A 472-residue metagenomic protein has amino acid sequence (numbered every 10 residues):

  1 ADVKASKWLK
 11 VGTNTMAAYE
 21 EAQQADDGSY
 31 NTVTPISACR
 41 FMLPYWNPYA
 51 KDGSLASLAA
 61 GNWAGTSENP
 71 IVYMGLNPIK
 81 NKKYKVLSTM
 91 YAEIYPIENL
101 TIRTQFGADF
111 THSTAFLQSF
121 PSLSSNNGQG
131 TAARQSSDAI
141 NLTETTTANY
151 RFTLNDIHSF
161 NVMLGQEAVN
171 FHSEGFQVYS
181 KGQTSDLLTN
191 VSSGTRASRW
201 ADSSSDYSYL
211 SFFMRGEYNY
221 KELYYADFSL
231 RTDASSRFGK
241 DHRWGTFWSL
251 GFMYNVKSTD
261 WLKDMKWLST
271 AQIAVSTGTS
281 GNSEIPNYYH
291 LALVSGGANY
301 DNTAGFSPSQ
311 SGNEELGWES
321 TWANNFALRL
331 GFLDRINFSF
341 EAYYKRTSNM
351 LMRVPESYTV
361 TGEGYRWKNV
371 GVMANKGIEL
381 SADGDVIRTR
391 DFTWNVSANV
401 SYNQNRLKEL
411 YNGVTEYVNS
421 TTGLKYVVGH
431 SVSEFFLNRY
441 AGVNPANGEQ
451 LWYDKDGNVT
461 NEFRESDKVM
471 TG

Functional and structural regions predicted by a protein language model:
D2-K85, R103-L210, V256-W322, N337 (+2 more regions): Surface-exposed loop/interface segments of Gram-negative outer-membrane beta-barrel transport/assembly proteins
L210-Y220: Structured alpha-helical segments in the cores of large, soluble enzyme domains
A226-S235, V275-T277, D385-V386: Transmembrane beta-strand segments that form the barrel wall of outer-membrane beta-barrel proteins
S236-H242: Solvent-exposed loop/turn segments connecting transmembrane beta-strands in outer-membrane beta-barrel proteins
T246-Y254: Feature captures outer-membrane beta-barrel proteins of Gram-negative bacteria and organelles
N325-R329: Glycine-centered tight-turn and secondary-structure capping sites
